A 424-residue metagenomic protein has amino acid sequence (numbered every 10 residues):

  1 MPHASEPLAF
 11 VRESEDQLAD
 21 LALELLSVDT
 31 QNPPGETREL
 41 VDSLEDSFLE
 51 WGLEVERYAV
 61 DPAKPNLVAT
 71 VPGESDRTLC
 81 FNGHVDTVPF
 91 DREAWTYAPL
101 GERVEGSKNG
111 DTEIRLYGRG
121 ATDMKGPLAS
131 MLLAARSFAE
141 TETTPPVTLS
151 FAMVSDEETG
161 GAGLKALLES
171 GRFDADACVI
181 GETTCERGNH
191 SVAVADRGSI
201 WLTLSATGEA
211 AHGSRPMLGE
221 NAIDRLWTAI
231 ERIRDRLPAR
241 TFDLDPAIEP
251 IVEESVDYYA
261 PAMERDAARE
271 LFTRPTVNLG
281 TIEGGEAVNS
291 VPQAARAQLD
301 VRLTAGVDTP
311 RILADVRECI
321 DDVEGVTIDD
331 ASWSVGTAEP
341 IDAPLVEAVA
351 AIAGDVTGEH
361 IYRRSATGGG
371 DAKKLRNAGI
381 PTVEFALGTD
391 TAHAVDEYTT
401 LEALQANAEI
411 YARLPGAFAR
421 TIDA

Functional and structural regions predicted by a protein language model:
P2, T30, D61, T203 (+1 more regions): Metal-dependent amide/peptide-bond hydrolase catalytic core, centered on the "pita-bread" metallohydrolase fold
P2-R92, A294-Q298, T309-D315: N-terminal helical capping/dimerization or prosegment-like subdomains of hydrolases acting on amide or phosphate bonds
V55, A69, E102-V104, L279-I282: A structural signal for short hydrophobic beta-strand segments in well-ordered beta-sheet cores
T78-S150, V395, A403-A406: Active-site metal-coordination/substrate-binding segment of hydrolases, especially metallo-dependent peptidases
V85-D86, R115, A152-G160, E182-C185 (+2 more regions): Acidic, glycine-rich active-site loops and adjacent beta-strand->loop/helix elements that engage anionic groups
R92, T143, A193-S199, N289-P292 (+1 more regions): Short glycine/proline-enriched loop/turn "hinge" motifs that connect secondary-structure elements and lie
M124, L128-R197, E264-E270: Acidic/histidine-rich catalytic neighborhood of metal-dependent amide-processing enzymes
